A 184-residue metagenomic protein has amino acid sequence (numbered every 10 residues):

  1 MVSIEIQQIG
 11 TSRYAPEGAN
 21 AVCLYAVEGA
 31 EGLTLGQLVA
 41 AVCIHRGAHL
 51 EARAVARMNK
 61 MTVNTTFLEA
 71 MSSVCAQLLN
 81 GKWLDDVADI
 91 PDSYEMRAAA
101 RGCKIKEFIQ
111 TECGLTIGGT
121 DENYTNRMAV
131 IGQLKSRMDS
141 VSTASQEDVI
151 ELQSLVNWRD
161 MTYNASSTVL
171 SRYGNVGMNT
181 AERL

Functional and structural regions predicted by a protein language model:
M1-T125: Low-complexity, intrinsically disordered export/secretion signals at extreme N-termini
S3, S12, S72-S73, S93 (+5 more regions): Generic serine detector
R46, R53, K60, F67 (+6 more regions): Charged, solvent-exposed faces of alpha-helical coiled-coils
M61, L68, C75, K82 (+4 more regions): Leucine-rich amphipathic alpha-helices with coiled-coil/heptad-repeat character
I105-D148, L152: Fold-level signal for large, globular catalytic cores of enzyme and receptor domains
Q146-L184: Proline-poor, low-complexity alpha-helical tail modules
